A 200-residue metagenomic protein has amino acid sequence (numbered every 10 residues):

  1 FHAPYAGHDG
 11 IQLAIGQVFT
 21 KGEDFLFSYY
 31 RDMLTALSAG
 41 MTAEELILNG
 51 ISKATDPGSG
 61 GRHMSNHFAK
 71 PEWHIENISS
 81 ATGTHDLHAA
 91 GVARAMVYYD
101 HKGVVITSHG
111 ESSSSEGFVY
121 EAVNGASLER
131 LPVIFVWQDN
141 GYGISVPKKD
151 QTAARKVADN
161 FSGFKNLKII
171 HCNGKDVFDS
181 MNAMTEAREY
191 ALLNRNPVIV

Functional and structural regions predicted by a protein language model:
F1-E129, V136, P147-N166: Cofactor-binding active-site loop characterized by glycine-rich and histidine/acidic residues
E23, L131, L192-N196: Residue-level recognition of short, well-ordered coil/turn positions that link secondary-structure elements
G103-V105, V133, N196-V200: Residue-level recognition of the N-termini of beta-strands and the immediately preceding loop/turn
W137-I199: Thiamine diphosphate
